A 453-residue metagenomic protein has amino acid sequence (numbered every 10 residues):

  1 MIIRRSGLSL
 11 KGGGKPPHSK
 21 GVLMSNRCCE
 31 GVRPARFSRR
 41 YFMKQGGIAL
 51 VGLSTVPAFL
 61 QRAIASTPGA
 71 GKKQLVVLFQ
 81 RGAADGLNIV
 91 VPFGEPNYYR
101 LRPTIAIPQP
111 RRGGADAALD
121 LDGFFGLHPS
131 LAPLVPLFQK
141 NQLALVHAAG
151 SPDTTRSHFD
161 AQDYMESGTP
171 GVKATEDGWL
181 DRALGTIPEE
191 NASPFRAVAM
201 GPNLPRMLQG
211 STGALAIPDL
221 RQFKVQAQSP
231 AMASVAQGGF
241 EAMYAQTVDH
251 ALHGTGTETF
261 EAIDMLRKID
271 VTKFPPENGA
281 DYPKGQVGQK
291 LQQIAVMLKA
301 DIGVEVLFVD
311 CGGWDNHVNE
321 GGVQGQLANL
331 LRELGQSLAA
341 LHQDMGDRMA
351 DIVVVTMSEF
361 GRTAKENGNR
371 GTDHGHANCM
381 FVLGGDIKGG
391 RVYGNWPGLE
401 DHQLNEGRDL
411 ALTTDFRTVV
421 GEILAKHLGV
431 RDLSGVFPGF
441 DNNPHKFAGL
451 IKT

Functional and structural regions predicted by a protein language model:
M1-K11, H18-F37: N-terminal secretory signal peptides
G12-G13, L53: Generic N-terminal simple sequence motifs
L23-M345, C379-T453: Feature for exported/extracytoplasmic and membrane-associated proteins, marking the mature portion
N141, A350, H376: Residue-level signal for beta-strand positions within conserved beta-sheet cores that form or flank
L338, H342-N369: Metal-dependent active-site segment of extracytoplasmic phospho-/sulfohydrolases and closely related
F360-R391: Histidine-centered active-site microenvironments of extracellular/periplasmic hydrolases and transferases
